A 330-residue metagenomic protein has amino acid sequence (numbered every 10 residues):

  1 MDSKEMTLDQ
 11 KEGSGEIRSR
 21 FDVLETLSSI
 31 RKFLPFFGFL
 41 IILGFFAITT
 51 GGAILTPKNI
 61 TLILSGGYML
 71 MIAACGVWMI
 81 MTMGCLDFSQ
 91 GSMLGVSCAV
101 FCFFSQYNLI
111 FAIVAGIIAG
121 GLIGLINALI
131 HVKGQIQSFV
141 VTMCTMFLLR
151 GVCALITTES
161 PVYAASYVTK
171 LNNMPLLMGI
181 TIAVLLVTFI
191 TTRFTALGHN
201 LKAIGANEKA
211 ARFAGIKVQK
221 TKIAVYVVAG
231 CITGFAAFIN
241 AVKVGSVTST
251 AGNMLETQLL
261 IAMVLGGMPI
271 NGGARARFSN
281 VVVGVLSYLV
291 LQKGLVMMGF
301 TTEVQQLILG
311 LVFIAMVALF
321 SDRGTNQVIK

Functional and structural regions predicted by a protein language model:
D2-I72, I110, I216, A224: Membrane-interfacial amphipathic/re-entrant helices at transmembrane-helix boundaries
I41-T50, L55-Q106, H131, M263-R275 (+1 more regions): Single transmembrane alpha-helix segments in multi-pass membrane proteins
G52-L62, C153, T192, Y226 (+2 more regions): Inter-helical junctions in multi-pass inner-membrane proteins, predominant in energy-converting antiporter-like
G66-G76, S92-V96, G121-L125, I182-L186 (+3 more regions): Hydrophobic alpha-helical segments embedded in the membrane of multi-pass proteins
N108-F147, A183, V283-G284: Alpha-helical transmembrane segments within multi-pass membrane transporters and channels
K133-G134, S138-T195, I223-A224, K243-S249 (+2 more regions): Transmembrane helix-bundle core of multi-pass membrane transporters and related energy-transducing complexes
V187-V227: Membrane-helix/interface signature in polytopic inner-membrane proteins
T233, V247-L307: Transmembrane alpha-helical segments in multi-pass inner-membrane proteins
